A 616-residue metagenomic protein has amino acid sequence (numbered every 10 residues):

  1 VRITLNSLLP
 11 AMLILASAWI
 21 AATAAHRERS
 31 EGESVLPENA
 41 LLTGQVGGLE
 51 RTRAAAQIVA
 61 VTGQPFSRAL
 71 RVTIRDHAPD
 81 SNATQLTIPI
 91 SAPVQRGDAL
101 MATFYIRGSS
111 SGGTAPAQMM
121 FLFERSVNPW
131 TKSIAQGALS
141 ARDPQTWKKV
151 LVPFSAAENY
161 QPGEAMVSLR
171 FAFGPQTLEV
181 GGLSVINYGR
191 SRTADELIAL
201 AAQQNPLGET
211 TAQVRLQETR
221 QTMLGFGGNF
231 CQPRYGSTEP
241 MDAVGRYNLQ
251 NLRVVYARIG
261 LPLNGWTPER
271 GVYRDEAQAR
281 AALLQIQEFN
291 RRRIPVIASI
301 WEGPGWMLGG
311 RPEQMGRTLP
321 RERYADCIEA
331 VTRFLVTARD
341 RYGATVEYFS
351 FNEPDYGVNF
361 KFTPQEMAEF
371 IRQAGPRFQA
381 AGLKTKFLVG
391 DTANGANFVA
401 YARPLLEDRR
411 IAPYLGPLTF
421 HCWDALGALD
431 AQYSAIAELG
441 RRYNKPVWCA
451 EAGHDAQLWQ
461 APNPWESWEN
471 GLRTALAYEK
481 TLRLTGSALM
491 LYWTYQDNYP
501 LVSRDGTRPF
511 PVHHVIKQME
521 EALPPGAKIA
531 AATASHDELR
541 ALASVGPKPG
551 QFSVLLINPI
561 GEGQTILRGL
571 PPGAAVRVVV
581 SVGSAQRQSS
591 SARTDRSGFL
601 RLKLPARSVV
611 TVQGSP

Functional and structural regions predicted by a protein language model:
R29-L42, K149-N159, A172-T210, V214 (+2 more regions): Extracellular polysaccharide-targeting segments
S30-E33, P37-L42, V46, L70 (+5 more regions): Extra-cytoplasmic beta-strand recognition segments
R51, V72-M101, P116-M120, R125-A138: Secreted extracellular polysaccharide-interacting domains
I58-D80: Short carbohydrate-recognition loop motifs
N128-P162: Extracellular carbohydrate recognition and processing domains and analogous Trp-centered ligand-binding platforms
V214-Q217, N251-L406: Substrate-binding cleft and catalytic face of glycoside hydrolase catalytic domains, especially the flexible beta-alpha
P446-L523, A527-E538: Aromatic/acidic polysaccharide-binding cleft in carbohydrate-active enzymes
A534-A574, R607: Carbohydrate-binding surface patches
